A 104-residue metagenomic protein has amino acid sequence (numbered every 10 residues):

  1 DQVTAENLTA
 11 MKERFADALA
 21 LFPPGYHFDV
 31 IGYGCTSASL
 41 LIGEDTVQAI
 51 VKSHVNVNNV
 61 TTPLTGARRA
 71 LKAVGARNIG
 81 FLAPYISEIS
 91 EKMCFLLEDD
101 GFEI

Functional and structural regions predicted by a protein language model:
D1, Y26, Y33, A67-R69 (+2 more regions): Ligand-binding pocket scaffold of soluble enzyme catalytic domains
D1-D17, L82, E88-I104: N-terminal glycine-rich anion-binding loop in soluble enzyme alpha/beta folds
A18-H27: Phosphate/pyrophosphate-binding loops at sites that engage ATP/ADP/AMP, CoA/4′-phosphopantetheine, polyphosphate
C35-D45, P84-I89: Gly/Ser/Thr-rich loops at beta-strand to alpha-helix junctions that form or flank small-molecule/cofactor-binding
L40-K52, C94: Short Gly/Thr/Asp-enriched flexible loops that form oxyanion-binding sites at enzyme active sites
Q48-L71: Short, acidic/small-residue loops that bind anionic groups at enzyme active sites
